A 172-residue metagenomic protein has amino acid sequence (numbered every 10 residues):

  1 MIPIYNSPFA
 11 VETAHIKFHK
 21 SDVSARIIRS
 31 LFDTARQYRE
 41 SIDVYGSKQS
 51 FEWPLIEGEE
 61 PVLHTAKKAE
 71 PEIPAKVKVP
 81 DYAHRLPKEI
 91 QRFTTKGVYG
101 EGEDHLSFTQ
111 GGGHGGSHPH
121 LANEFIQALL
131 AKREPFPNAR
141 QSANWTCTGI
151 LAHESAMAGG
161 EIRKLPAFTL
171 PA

Functional and structural regions predicted by a protein language model:
M1-D81, R85, T109-G111, H118-P135 (+2 more regions): Contiguous beta-strand/loop segments that form the cofactor/metal-binding neighborhood of enzyme cores
T94, Y99-Q110: A hydrophobic C-terminal alpha-helical subdomain
F125, S142, G159: Hydrophobic, well-ordered secondary-structure elements that form the walls of internal hydrophobic environments
P137-Q141: All-alpha amphipathic helical-bundle segments outside canonical DNA-binding/catalytic cores that form hydrophobic
S142-G149: Conserved beta-strand->loop/alpha-helix structural units within folded catalytic cores of enzymes with alpha/beta
E154-A158: Charged/polar positions within long, soluble alpha-helices
